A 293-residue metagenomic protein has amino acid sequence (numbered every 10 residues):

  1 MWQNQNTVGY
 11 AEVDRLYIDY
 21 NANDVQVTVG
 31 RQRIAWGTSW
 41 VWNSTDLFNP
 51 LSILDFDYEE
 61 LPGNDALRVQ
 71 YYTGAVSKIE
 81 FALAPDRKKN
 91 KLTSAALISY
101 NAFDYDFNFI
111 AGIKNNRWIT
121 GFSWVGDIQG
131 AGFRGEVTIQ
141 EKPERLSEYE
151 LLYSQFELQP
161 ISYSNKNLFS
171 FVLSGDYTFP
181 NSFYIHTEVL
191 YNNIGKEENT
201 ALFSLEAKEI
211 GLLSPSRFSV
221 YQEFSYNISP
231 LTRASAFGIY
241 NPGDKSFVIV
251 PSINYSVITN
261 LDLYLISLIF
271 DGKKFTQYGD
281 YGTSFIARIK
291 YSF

Functional and structural regions predicted by a protein language model:
M1-K78, G272: Outer membrane beta-barrel
Q5-Y10, F56-L61, G112-N116, V125-D127 (+4 more regions): Replace "Gram-negative outer membrane beta-barrel proteins" with "bacterial and organellar outer membrane beta-barrel
G9-D14, N21, L61-D65, N90-S94 (+6 more regions): Residues that define the transmembrane beta-barrel architecture of outer-membrane proteins
D19-A22, Y71-T73, S99-A102, I113 (+8 more regions): Residue-level signature of outer-membrane beta-barrel architecture
D24-V27, V76-I79, D104-F109, G130-R134 (+3 more regions): Repeated loop/turn-to-beta-strand initiation elements of outer-membrane beta-barrel proteins
V29-R31, F81-P85, F109-I113, G135-I139 (+5 more regions): Transmembrane beta-barrel strands of outer-membrane/channel proteins
V125-I239: Detector for outer-membrane/organellar transmembrane beta-barrel domains, recognizing the amphipathic beta-strand
Y226, Y255, L261-D262, I266-I269 (+1 more regions): Outer-membrane beta-barrel "beta-signal"
